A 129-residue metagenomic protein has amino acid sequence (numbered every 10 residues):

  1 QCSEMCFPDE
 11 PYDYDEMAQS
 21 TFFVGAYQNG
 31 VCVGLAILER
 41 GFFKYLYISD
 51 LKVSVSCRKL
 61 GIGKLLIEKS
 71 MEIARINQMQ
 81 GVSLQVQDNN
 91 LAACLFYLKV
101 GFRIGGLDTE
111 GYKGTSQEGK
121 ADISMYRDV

Functional and structural regions predicted by a protein language model:
Q1, K64-L65, A92, K113: Preference for well-ordered, secondary-structure-rich cores of eukaryotic proteins
Q1-Y45, S49, S54-V55, I67-E68 (+3 more regions): Acetyl-CoA-dependent GNAT
T21, M79-G81: Short secondary-structure junction motifs
L35, G63, G81-S83, R127: A generic structural signal for ordered secondary structure
V53, K59-E72, I76, L95-K99: Conserved acetyl-CoA-binding loop-helix of GNAT-fold acetyltransferases
Q80, Q87-C94, V100-R103, E110-V129: C-terminal "cap" of GNAT-fold acetyltransferases
